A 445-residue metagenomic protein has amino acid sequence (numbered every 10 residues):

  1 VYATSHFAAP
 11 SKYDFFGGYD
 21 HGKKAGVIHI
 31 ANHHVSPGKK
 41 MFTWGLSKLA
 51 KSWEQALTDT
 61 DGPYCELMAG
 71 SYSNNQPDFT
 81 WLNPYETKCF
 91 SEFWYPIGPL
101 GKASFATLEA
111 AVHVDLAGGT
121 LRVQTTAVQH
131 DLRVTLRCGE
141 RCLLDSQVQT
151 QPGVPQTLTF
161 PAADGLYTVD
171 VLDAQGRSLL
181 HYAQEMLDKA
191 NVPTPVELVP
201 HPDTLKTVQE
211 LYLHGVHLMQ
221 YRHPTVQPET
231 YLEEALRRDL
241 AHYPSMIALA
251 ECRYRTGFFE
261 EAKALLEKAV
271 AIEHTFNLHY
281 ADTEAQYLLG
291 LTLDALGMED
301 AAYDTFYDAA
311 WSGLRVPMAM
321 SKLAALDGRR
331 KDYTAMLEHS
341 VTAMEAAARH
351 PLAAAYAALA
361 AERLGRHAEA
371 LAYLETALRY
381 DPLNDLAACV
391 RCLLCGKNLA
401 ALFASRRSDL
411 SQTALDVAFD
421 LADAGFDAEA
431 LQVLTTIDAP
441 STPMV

Functional and structural regions predicted by a protein language model:
V1-T87: A contiguous, surface-exposed recognition patch within enzymatic or periplasmic domains that forms
A103-K206, R379-A404: Long, contiguous interaction/recruitment modules in multidomain scaffold/adaptor proteins
V216-H217, E251, L291, A325 (+3 more regions): Residue-level recognition of tetratricopeptide repeat
Y221-R222, T256, L296, R330 (+2 more regions): Structural motif corresponding to the intra-repeat A-B loop/turn of tetratricopeptide repeats
R238, I272, F276-L278, S312 (+4 more regions): Structural marker of alpha-solenoid helical repeat scaffolds
S245, L278-H279, A285, A319 (+4 more regions): TPR alpha-solenoid repeat register
